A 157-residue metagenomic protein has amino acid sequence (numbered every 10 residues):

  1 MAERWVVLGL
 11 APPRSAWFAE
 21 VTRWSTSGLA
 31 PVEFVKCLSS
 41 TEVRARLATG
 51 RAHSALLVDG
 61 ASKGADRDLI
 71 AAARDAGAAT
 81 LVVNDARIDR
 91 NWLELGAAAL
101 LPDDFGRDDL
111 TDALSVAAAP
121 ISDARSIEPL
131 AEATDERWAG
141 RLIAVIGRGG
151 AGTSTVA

Functional and structural regions predicted by a protein language model:
M1-L142: Acidic-aromatic/histidine active-site loop/patch
T134-A157: Walker A/P-loop phosphate-binding motif and the immediately C-terminal alpha-helix
